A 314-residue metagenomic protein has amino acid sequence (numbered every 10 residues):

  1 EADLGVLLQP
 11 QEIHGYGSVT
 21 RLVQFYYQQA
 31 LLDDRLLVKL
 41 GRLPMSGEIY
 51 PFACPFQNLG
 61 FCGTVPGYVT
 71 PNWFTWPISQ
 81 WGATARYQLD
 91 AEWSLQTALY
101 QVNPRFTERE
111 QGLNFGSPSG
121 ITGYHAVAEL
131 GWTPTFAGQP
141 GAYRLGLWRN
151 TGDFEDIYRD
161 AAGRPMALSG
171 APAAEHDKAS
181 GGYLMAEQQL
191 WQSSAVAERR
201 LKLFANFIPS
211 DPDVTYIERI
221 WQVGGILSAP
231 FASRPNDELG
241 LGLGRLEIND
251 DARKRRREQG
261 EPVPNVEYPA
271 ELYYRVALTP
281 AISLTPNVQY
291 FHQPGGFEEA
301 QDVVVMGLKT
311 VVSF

Functional and structural regions predicted by a protein language model:
E1-P104, T215-G224, S228-R255: Outer membrane beta-barrel
Q24-Y26, G82, V127-E129, Y183-M185 (+3 more regions): Membrane-embedded beta-strand positions in outer-membrane beta-barrel channels/transporters
L32-R35, E92, P134-Y143, W191-L201 (+2 more regions): Short loop/turn motifs that connect adjacent beta-strands in outer-membrane beta-barrel proteins
V38-L40, A85, L95-T97, Y143-L147 (+5 more regions): Membrane-embedded beta-strand positions of outer-membrane beta-barrel proteins
R42-S46, L99-N103, L147-D153, L190 (+5 more regions): Transmembrane beta-strands of outer-membrane beta-barrel pores
N103-M185: Surface-exposed beta-loop-beta
H176-D177, P209-I220, G295-A300: Solvent-exposed loop/turn segments connecting transmembrane beta-strands in outer-membrane beta-barrel proteins
D302-F314: Outer-membrane beta-barrel "beta-signal"
